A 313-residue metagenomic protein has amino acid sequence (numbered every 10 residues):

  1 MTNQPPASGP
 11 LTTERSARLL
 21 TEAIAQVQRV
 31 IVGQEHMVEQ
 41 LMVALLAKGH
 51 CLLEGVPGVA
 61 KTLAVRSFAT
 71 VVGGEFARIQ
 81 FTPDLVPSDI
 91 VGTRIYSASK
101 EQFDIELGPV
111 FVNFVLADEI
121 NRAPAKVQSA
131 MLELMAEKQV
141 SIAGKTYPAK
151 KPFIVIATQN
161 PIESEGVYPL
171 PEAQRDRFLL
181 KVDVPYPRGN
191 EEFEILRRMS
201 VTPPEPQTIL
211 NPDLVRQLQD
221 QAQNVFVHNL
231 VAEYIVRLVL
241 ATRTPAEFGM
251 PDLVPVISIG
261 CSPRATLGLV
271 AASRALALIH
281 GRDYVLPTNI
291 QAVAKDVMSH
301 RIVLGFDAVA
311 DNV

Functional and structural regions predicted by a protein language model:
M1-P10, E14, E247-V313: C-terminal engagement/docking regions of AAA+ P-loop ATPases
G9-A17, V30-I31, V167, K181-D252 (+3 more regions): Conserved C-terminal "switch" segment of AAA+ ATPases
T13-V59, L240: Pre-Walker A (pre-P-loop) alpha-helix and adjacent loop at the N terminus of AAA/AAA+ ATPase modules, a conserved
Q40-V43, Y96-L116: Conserved alpha-helical scaffold flanking the Walker A/P-loop in AAA+ ATPase domains
L45-T82: Walker A/P-loop
G55, D118-E119, A130: Walker B catalytic acidic pair
V56, I90, T158: P-loop (Walker A) phosphate-binding loop of NTP-binding proteins
S97-Q102, E119, A123-V127, M135-V225 (+1 more regions): Canonical AAA+ ATPase core
